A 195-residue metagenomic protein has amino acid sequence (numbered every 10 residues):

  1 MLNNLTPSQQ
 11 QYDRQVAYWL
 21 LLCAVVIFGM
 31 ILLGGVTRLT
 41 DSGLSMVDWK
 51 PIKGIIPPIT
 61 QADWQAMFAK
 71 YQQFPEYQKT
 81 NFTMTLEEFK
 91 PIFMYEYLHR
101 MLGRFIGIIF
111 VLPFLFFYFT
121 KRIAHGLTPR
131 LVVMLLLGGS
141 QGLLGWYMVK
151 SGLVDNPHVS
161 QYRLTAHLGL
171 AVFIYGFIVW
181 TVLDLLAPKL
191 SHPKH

Functional and structural regions predicted by a protein language model:
M1-Y12, A187-H195: Membrane-interfacial, low-structure loops and terminal tails that flank and connect transmembrane helices in multi-pass
V16-I56: N-terminal signal-anchor transmembrane alpha helix
Y18, H125-G138: Membrane-interfacial loop-to-transmembrane alpha-helix junctions, especially the N-terminal start
T37-M46, L143-L164, L168: Interfacial helix-loop-helix junctions of multi-pass membrane proteins
I55-P58, F89-M101, H158-L170: Short aromatic-rich membrane-water interface segments that cap or initiate transmembrane helices in multi-pass membrane
A69-I108: Individual transmembrane alpha-helix segments
I106-L112, G169-L185: Hydrophobic cores of alpha-helical transmembrane segments in multi-pass inner/ER membrane proteins, independent
T120-T128, L190-H195: Membrane-interface helix-boundary motifs at transmembrane edges
